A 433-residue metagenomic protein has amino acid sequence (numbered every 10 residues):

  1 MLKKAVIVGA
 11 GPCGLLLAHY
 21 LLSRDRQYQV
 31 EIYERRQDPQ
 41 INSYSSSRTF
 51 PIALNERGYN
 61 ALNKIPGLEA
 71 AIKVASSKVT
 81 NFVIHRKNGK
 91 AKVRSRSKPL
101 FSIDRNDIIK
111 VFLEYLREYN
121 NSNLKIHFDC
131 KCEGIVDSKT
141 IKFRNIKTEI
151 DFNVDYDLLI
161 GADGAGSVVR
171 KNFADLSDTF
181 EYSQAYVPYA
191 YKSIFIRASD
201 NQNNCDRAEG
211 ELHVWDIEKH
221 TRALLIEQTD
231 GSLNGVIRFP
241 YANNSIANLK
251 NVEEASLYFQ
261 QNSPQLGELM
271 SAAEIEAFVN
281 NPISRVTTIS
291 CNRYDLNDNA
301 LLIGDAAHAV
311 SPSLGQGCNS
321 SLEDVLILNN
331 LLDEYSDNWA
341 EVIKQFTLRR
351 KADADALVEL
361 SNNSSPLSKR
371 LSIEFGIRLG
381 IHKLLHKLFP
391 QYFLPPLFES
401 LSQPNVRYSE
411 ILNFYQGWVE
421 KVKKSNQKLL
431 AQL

Functional and structural regions predicted by a protein language model:
M1-C13: Beta1/beta-strand and adjacent pyrophosphate-binding region of the FAD-binding site in flavoprotein oxidoreductases
L2-K4, L54-S193: Conserved N-terminal helical subregion
A5-I7, V30, A300: Conserved hydrophobic helix-helix packing surfaces used for dimerization/oligomerization
A10-H19, S23, G161, I194 (+1 more regions): Conserved mid-domain beta->alpha element of the FAD-binding
C13, D38, G166: Conserved Rossmann-like nucleotide-cofactor binding loop
L22-S47: Glycine-rich FAD pyrophosphate-binding loop
E114, C130-G134, K142-V286, S290-C291 (+1 more regions): Conserved FAD-binding catalytic core of PHBH/FMO-like flavoproteins
L269-A272, N330-L433: C-terminal helical "tail/cap" subdomain of flavin- and related membrane-associated enzymes
